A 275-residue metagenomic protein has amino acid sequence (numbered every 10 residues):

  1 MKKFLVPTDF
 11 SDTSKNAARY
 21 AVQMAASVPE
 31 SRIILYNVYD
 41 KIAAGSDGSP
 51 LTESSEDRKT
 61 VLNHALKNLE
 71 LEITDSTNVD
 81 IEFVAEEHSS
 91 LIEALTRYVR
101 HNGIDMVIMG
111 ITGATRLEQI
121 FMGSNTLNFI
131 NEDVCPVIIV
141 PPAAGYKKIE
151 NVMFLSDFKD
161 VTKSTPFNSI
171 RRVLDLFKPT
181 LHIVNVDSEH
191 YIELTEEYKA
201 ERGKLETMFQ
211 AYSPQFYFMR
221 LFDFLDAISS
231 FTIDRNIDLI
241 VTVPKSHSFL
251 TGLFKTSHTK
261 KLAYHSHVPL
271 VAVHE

Functional and structural regions predicted by a protein language model:
M1-T52, N151-F218, I237-L239, H265: Small/aliphatic-rich secondary-structure junction motif
N37, I111, N185, V243-K245 (+1 more regions): Short secondary-structure boundary segments
E53-H64: A short acidic, glycine-rich active-site loop that binds or catalyzes chemistry on phosphate/adenosine moieties
L71-V107, F209-I240, K245-K260, Y264 (+1 more regions): Structural beta-alpha unit
I108-I111, V137-P142, L270-H274: Short beta-strand elements of ligand-binding domains
R116-F121, L250-F254: Glycine/threonine-rich flexible loop motifs
M122-N125, F167-N168, E197-E201, F254-T259: Charged helix-capping and loop-helix junction motifs
T126-G145: Short, structured interface segments
